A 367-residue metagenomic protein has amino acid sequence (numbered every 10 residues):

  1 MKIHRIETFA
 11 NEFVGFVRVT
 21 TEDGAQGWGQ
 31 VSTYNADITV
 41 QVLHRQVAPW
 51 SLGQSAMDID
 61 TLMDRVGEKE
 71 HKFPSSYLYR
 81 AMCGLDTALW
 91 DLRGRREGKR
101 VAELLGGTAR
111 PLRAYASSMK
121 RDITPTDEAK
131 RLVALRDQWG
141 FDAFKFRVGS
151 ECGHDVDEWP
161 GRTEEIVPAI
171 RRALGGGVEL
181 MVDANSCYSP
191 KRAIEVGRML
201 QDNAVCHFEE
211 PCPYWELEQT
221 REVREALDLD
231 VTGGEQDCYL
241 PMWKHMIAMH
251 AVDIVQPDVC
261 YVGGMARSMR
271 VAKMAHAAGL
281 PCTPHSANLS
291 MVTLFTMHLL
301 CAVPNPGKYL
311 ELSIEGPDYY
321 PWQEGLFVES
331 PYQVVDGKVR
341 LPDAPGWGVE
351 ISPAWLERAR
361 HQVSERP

Functional and structural regions predicted by a protein language model:
M1-W28, S32, D318-P321, G325-L326 (+1 more regions): Structured beta-strand/loop patches that form or line metal/cofactor-binding pockets in enzymes
I3, G24, V47, L85 (+8 more regions): Conserved, mostly hydrophobic/aromatic
T20-E97: Metal- or metallocofactor-binding catalytic centers and their adjacent structured scaffolds across diverse enzyme
V31, A116-S118, F146-V148, V182-S186 (+6 more regions): A cross-domain feature marking catalytic cores of carbohydrate-active enzymes and several ubiquitous metabolic/repair
R45, Q54, T61, A204 (+1 more regions): Shared catalytic-loop signature of beta/alpha-barrel
D86-D122: Glycine-rich, aromatic-flanked loop segments that form ligand/cofactor-binding clefts across common enzyme folds
P111-E222, A226-L227: Metal-dependent enolase-superfamily TIM-barrel catalytic cores that perform enediolate-based chemistry
G316-P367: C-terminal extensions of enzymes
